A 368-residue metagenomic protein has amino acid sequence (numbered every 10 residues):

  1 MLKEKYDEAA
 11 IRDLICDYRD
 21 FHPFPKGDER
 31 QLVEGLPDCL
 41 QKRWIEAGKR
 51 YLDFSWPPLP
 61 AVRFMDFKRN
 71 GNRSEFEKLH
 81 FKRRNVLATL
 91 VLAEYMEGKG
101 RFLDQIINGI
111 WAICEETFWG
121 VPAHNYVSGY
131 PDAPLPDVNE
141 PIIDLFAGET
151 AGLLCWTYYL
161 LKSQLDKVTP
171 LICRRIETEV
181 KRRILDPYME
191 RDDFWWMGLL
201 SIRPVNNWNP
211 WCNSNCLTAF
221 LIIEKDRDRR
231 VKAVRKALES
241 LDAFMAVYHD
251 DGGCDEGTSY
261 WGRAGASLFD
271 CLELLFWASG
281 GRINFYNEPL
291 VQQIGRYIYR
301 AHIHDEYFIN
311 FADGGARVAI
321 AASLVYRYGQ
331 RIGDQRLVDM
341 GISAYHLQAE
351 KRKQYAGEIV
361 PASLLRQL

Functional and structural regions predicted by a protein language model:
M1-W44, L92-Y95: Extreme N-terminal leader/anchor segments
V33-K82, L92-M96: Asp/Glu-centered strand-loop micro-motifs enriched in Gly/Pro and often flanked by an aromatic residue
G48-L59, I106-H124, I172-M197, K232-G252 (+2 more regions): Long, well-ordered core segments of solenoidal/helical folds
F64-E75, N125-D144, W196-N207, W211 (+4 more regions): Carbohydrate-binding/catalytic loop surfaces
K82-M96, N108-A112, G148-Y159: Non-membrane alpha-helical segments in proteins
E94-I107, T157-K181, F220-L238, L275-V291 (+1 more regions): Structural helix-adjacent loops and short alpha-helical linkers that scaffold large soluble proteins
A133-G257, D270, Q348, V360-L368: Active-site lining segments of carbohydrate-active enzymes
A266, D270-L368: Carbohydrate-active enzyme catalytic cores, enriched for enzymes that act on polyanionic acidic polysaccharides
